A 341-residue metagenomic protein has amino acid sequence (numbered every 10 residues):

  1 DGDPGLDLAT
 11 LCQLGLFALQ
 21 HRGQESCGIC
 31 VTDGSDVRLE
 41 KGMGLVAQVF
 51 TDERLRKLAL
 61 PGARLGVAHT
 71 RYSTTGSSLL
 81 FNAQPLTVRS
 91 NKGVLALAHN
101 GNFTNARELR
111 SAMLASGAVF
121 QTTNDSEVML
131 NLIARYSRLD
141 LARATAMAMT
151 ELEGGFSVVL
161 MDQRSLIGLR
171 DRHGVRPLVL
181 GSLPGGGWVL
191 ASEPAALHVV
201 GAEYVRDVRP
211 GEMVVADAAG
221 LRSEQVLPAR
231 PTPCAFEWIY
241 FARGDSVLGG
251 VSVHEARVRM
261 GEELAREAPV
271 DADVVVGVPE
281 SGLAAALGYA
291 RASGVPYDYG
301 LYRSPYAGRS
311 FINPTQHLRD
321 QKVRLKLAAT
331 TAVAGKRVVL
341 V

Functional and structural regions predicted by a protein language model:
D1-P210, V215-A272, V278: Conserved short alpha-helical segments that host acidic/polar catalytic motifs at enzyme active sites
A59, L79-F81, L287, P296-L301 (+1 more regions): Feature captures the catalytic cores and cofactor-binding loops of soluble hydro-lyases/lyases that act on carboxylate
T74, V158, A242-R243, R291 (+3 more regions): Intrinsically disordered, low-complexity regions enriched in small/polar residues
A118, R138-L139, P269-D273, R291-G300 (+1 more regions): Secondary-structure transition/capping motifs at alpha-helix termini and the adjoining loop/turn into the next element
V128, G282-L283, R303-A307: Short acidic loop-to-helix transition motifs that present clustered carboxylates
V275, G282-Y289, S293, Y297 (+1 more regions): Extended, hydrophobic alpha-helical segments in both membrane/secreted and soluble proteins
G294-V339: Short, glycine/charge-rich flexible loops or terminal/linker lids adjacent to PRPP-binding catalytic cores
